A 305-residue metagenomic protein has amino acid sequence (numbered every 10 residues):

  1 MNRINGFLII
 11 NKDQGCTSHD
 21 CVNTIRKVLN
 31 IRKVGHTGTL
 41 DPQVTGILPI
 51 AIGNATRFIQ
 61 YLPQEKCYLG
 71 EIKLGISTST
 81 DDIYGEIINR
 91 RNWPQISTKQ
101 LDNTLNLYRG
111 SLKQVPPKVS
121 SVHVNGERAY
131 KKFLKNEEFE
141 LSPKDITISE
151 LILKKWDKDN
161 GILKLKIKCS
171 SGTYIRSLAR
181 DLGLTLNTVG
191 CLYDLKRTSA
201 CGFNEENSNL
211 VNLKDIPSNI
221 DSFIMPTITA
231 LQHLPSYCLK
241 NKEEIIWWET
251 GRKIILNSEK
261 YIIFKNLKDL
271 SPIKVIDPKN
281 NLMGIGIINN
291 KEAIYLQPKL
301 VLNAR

Functional and structural regions predicted by a protein language model:
M1-D13, H19-H36, L40, V44-I47 (+4 more regions): Accessory RNA 3′-end/elbow-binding domains used by RNA modification enzymes
M1-S170, I175-S177, D181-S208: Catalytic cores of RNA-modifying enzymes
